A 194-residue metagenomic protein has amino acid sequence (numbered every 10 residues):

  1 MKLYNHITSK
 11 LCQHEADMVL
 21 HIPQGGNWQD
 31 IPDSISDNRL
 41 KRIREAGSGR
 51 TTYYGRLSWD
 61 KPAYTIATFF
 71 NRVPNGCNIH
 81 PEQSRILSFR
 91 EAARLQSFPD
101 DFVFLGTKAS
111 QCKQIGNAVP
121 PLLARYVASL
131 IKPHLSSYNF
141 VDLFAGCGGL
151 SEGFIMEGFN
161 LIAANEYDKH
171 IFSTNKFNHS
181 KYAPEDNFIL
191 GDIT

Functional and structural regions predicted by a protein language model:
M1-A145: C-terminal target-recognition/interaction regions appended to catalytic cores
Y138-T194: Core alpha/beta nucleotide-donor-binding catalytic domains of modification enzymes
